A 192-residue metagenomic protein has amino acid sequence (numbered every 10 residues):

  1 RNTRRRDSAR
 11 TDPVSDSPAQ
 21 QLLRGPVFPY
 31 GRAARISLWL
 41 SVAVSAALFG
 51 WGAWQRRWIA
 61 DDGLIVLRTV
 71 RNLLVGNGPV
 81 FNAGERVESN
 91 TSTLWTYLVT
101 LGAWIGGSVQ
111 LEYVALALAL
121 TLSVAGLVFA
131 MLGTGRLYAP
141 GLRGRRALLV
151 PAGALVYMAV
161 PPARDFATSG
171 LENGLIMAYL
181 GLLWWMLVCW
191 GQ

Functional and structural regions predicted by a protein language model:
R1-W51, L132-A152, C189: Start-transfer (signal-anchor) and selected internal transmembrane alpha helices of multi-pass inner/ER membrane
L48, I65-R86, L94-Y97, L101 (+1 more regions): Extracytosolic helix-loop segments that constitute the early lumenal/periplasmic catalytic or substrate-binding loops
W51-W58, G106, F166: Short, hydrophobic transmembrane alpha-helix segments
I59, D165-L175: Short acidic/glycine- and proline-prone juxtamembrane loop motifs at membrane-interface regions of multi-pass membrane
E85-S89, T93, Y97, I105-V128 (+2 more regions): Loop-to-helix entry region of an early transmembrane alpha helix in multi-pass inner-membrane enzymes
A117-L142, L182: Transmembrane-helix motifs of polytopic, lipid-linked glycan transferases
F129, V156, L175-Q192: Specific aromatic-rich, kink-prone transmembrane helix
V150-P161: Short helix- or helix-capping micro-motifs that position conserved polar/aromatic residues at function-defining sites
